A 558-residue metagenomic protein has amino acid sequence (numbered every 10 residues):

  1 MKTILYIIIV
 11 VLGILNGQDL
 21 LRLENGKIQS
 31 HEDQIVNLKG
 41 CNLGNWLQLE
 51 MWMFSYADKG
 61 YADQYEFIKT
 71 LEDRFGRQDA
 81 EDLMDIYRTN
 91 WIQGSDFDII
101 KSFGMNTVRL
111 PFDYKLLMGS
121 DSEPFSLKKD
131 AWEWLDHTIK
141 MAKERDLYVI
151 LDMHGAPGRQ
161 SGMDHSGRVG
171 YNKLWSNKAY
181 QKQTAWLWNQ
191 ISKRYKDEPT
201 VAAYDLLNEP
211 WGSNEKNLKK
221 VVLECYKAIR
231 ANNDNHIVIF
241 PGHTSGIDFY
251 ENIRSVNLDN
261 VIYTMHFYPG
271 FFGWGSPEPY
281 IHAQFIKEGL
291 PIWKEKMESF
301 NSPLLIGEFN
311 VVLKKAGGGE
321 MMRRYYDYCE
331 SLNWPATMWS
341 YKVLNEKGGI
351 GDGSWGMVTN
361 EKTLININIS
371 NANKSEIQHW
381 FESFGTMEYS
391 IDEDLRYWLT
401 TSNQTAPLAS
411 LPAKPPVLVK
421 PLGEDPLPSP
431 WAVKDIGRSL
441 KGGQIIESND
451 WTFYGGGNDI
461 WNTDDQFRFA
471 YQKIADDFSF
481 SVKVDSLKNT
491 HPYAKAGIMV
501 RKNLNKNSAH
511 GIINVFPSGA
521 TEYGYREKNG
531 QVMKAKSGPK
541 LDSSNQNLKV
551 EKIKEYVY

Functional and structural regions predicted by a protein language model:
T3-G13: Sec-dependent N-terminal signal peptides
L20-R22, K182-N189, K193-A203, L207-P335 (+2 more regions): Extracellular glycoside hydrolase catalytic/binding regions
L23-I237, G242-F249: Active-site mouth of glycoside hydrolases
L43-T89, L258, I262-T264, P269 (+4 more regions): Glycan-binding loop/region signatures in secreted carbohydrate-active enzymes
W46-Q48, Y114-L117, A156, W211 (+6 more regions): Short, solvent-exposed loop/turn segments at secondary-structure junctions
G317-G423: Aromatic-rich peripheral "rim/lid" segments of glycoside hydrolase catalytic domains that contact and position glycan
K420-Y558: Extracellular glycan-recognition regions
